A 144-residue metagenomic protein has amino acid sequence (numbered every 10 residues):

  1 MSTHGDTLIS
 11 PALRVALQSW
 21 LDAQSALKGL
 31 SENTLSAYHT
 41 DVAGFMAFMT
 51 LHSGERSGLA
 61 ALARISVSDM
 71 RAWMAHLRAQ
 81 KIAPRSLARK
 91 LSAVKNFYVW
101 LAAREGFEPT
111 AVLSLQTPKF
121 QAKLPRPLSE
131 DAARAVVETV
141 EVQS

Functional and structural regions predicted by a protein language model:
M1-S144: Conserved catalytic core of the tyrosine transesterase superfamily
